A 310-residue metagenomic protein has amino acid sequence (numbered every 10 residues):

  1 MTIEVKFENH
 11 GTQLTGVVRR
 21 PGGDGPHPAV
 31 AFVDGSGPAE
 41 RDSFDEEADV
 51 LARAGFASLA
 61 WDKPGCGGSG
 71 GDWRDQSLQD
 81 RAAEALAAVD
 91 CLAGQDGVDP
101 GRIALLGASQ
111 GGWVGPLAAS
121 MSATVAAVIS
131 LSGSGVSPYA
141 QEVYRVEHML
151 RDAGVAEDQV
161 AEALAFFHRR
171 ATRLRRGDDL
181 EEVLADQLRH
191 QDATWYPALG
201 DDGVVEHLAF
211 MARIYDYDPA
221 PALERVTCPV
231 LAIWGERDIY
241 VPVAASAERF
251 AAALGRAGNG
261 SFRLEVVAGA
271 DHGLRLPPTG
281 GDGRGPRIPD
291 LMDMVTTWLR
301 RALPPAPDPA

Functional and structural regions predicted by a protein language model:
M1-G23: N-terminal cap/lid segment of alpha/beta-hydrolase-fold proteins
G37-A48, K63: The serine-hydrolase catalytic nucleophile loop
V50-G68: Conserved alpha/beta-hydrolase
Q76-D96: Alpha/beta-hydrolase active-site loop
C91-G97, G101-V155: Primarily recognizes the serine-hydrolase "nucleophile elbow" in alpha/beta-hydrolase and SGNH/GDSL folds
L131-P221: Accessory cap/linker subdomain of secreted extracellular hydrolases
V226, A232-W234: Short beta-strand/loop motif that positions the catalytic acidic residue of the alpha/beta-hydrolase fold
A270-L274, T279-A310: Catalytic active-site module of serine/aspartate enzymes centered on a nucleophile-bearing elbow/loop
